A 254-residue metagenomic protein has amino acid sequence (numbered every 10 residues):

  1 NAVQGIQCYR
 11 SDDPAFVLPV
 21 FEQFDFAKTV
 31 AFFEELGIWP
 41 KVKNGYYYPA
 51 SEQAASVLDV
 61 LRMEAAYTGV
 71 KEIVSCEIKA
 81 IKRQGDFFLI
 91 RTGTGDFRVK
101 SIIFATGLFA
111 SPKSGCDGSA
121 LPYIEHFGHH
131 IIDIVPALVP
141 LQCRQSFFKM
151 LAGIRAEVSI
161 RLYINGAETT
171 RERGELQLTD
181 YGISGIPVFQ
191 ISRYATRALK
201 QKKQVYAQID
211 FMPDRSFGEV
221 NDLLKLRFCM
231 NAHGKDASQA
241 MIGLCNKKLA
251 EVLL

Functional and structural regions predicted by a protein language model:
N1, D59-V60, F148-A152: Short, hinge-like loop/turn segments at secondary-structure boundaries
N1-V17: Conserved N-terminal glycine-rich FAD pyrophosphate-binding loop of Rossmann-like flavoproteins
A2-G5, E22, K28-G45, S101-A105 (+2 more regions): Residue-level recognition of phosphate/Mg2+-coordinating polar/acidic sites in nucleotide-handling active sites
V17-V20, Y47-E52, T106-S114: Flexible, glycine/proline-enriched loop segments at strand-loop-helix junctions that form or flank small-ligand binding
Q23-S101: Feature captures the FAD/FMN-dependent oxidoreductase FAD-binding
V42-E52, P136-Q142, A240: Short linear loop/turn motifs
S101-F147: Glycine-rich loop(s) and the adjacent beta-strand/alpha-helix scaffold that form part
H130-N165, E219: Catalytic phosphate-donor-binding core of small-molecule kinases
